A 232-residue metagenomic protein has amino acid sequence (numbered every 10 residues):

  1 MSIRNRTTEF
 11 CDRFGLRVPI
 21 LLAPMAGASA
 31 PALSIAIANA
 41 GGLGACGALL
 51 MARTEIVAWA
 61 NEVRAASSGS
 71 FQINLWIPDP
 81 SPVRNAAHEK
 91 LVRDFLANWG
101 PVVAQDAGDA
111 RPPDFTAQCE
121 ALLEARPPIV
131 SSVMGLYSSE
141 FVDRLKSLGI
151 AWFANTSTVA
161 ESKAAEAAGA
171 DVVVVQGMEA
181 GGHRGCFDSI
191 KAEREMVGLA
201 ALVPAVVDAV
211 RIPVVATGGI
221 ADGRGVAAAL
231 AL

Functional and structural regions predicted by a protein language model:
M1-A209: Active-site entrance/lid segments in N-terminal catalytic domains of soluble metabolic enzymes
R194-L230: Active-site/ligand-binding-proximal alpha/beta "capping" segment
